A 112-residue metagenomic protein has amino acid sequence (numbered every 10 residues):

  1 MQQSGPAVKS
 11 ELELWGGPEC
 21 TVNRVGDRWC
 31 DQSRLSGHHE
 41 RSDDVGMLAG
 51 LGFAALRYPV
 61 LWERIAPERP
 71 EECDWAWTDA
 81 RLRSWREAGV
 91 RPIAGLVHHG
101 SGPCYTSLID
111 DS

Functional and structural regions predicted by a protein language model:
M1-F53: N-terminal carbohydrate-binding accessory modules
A49-S112: Substrate-binding cleft and catalytic face of glycoside hydrolase catalytic domains, especially the flexible beta-alpha
